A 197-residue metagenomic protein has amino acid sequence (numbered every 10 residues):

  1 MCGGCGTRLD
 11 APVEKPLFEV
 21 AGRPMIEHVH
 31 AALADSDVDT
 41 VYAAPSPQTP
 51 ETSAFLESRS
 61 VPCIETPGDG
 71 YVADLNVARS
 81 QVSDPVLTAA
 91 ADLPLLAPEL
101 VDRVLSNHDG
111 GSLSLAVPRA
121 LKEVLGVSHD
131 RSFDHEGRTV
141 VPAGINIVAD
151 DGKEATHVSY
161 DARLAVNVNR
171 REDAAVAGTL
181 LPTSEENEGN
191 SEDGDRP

Functional and structural regions predicted by a protein language model:
M1-P12: N-terminal nucleotide-binding beta1-loop-alpha1 segment
L9, T52-L56, A78, V104 (+1 more regions): Hydrophobic packing residues within well-ordered alpha-helices of enzyme cores
D10-A11, T52-A54, L75, A97-L100 (+1 more regions): Short glycine-/acidic-enriched loop or helix-start segments at secondary-structure transitions that form or flank
K15-V29: Short catalytic helix/loop segments, enriched in acidic residues and glycine and frequently bearing histidine
P16, T40, P62, A155-T156 (+1 more regions): Conserved beta-strand segments of alpha/beta enzyme cores
M25-T88, H135: Conserved N-terminal catalytic core of the sugar/cofactor nucleotidyltransferase
A90-P94: The conserved acidic donor/metal-binding loop of glycosyltransferases
L96-L180, E185-E186, D195-P197: Conserved core of the sugar-phosphate nucleotidyltransferase
